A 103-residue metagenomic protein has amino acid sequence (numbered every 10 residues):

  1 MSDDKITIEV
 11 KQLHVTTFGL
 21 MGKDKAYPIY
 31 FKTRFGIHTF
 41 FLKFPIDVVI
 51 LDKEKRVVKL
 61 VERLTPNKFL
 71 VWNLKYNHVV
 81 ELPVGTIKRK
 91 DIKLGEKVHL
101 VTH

Functional and structural regions predicted by a protein language model:
M1-H103: Compact, glycine-rich, soluble single-domain proteins
